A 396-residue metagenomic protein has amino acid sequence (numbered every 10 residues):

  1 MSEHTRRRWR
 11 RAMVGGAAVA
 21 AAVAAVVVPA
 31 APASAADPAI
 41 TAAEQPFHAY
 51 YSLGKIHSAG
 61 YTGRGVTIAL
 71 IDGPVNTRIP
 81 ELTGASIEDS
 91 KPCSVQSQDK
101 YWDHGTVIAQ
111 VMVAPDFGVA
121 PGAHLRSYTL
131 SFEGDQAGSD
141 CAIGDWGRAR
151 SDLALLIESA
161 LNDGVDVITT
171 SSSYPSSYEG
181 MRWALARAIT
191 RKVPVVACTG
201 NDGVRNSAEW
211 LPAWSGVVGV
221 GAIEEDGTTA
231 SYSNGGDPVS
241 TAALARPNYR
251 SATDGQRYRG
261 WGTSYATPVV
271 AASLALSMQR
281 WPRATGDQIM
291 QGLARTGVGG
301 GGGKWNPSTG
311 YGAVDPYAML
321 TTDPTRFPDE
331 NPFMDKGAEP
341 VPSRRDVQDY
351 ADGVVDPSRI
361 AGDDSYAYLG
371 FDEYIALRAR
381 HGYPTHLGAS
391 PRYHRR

Functional and structural regions predicted by a protein language model:
M1-T77, E158, N162-V167, V193-P194 (+1 more regions): Topogenic and prosegment regions of secretory-pathway hydrolases and membrane enzymes
L53, C198-P238, Y249-T263, G302-T309: Active-site-adjacent substrate-recognition loops and nearby beta-strands within hydrolase catalytic domains
H57-I68, P74-E88, Q96-G147, S215 (+3 more regions): Subtilisin-like serine protease catalytic core
T67-I71, H124-T129, L161, D166-S171 (+3 more regions): Structural recognition of the beta-strand scaffold that forms the well-ordered cores of secreted hydrolase catalytic
G73-T77, C93-V95, F117, S131-D135 (+6 more regions): Solvent-exposed loop/turn segments at secondary-structure junctions within structured extracellular/periplasmic domains
V113-F117, E158-D166, S173, A186-T190 (+7 more regions): Sec-exported extracytoplasmic/periplasmic mature domains
G134-W210, R257-W261, Y265: Substrate-binding/access-modulating region of protease and related hydrolase catalytic domains
A245-V314: Hydrolase catalytic cores
